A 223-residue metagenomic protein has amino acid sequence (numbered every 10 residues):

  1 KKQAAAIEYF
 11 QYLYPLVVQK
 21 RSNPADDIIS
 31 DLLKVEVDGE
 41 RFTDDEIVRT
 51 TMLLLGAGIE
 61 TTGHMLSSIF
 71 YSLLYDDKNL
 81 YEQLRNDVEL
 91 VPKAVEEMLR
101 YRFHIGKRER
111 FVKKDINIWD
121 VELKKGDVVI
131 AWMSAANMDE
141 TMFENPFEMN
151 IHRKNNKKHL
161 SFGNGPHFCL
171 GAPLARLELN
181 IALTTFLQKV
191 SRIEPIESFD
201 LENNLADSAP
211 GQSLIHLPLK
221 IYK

Functional and structural regions predicted by a protein language model:
K1-K223: Cytochrome P450
